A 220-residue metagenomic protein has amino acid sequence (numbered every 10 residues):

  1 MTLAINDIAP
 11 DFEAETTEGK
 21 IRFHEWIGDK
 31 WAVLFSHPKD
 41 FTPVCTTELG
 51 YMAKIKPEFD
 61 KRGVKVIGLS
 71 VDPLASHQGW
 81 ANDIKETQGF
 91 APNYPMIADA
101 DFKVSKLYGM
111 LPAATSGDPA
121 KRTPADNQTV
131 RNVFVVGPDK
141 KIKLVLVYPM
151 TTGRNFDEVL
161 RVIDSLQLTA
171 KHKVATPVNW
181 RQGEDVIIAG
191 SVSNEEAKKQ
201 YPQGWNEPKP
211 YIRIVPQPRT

Functional and structural regions predicted by a protein language model:
M1-T220: Chalcogenol-based redox active-site neighborhoods
